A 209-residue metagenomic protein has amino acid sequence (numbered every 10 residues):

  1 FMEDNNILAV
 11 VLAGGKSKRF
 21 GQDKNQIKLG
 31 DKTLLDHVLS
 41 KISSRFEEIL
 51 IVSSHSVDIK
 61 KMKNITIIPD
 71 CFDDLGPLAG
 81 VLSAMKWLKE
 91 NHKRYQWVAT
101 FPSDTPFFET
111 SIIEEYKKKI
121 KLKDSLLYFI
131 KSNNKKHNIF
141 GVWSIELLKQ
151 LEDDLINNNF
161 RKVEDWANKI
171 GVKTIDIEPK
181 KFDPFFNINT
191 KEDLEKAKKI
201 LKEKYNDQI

Functional and structural regions predicted by a protein language model:
E3-F160, N168-P184, K191-E192, K198-Y205: Nucleotide and nucleotide-moiety/phosphate-recognizing core
D207-I209: Short, flexible loop/turn segments with low-complexity composition
